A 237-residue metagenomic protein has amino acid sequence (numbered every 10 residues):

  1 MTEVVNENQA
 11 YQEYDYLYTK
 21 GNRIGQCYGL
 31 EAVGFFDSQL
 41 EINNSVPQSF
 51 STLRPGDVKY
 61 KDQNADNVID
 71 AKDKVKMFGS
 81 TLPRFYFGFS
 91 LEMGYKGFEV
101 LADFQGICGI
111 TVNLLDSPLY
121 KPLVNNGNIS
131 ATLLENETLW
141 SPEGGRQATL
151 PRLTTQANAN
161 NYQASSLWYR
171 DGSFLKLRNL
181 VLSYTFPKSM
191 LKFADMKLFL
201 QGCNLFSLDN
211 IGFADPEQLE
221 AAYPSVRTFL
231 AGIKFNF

Functional and structural regions predicted by a protein language model:
M1-E7, G109-L115, N125-N126, S207-F213: Outer-membrane beta-barrel proteins
M1-T81: Conserved small-residue
A10-E41, S141-G145, N160-Y162, S207-F237: C-terminal beta-signal and terminal closure region of outer-membrane beta-barrel proteins
Q26, I107-L198, G202: Extracytoplasmic gating/loop element in the C-terminal half of outer-membrane beta-barrel translocons and assembly
P83-F87, S173-R178, A194, S225-F229: Residues that define the transmembrane beta-barrel architecture of outer-membrane proteins
G94, Q105-I107, Q201-L205, N236: Outer-membrane beta-barrel pore domains and translocons
G97-A102, S189-M190: Repeated loop/turn-to-beta-strand initiation elements of outer-membrane beta-barrel proteins
A102, L198-L200, I233: Membrane-embedded beta-strand positions of outer-membrane beta-barrel proteins
